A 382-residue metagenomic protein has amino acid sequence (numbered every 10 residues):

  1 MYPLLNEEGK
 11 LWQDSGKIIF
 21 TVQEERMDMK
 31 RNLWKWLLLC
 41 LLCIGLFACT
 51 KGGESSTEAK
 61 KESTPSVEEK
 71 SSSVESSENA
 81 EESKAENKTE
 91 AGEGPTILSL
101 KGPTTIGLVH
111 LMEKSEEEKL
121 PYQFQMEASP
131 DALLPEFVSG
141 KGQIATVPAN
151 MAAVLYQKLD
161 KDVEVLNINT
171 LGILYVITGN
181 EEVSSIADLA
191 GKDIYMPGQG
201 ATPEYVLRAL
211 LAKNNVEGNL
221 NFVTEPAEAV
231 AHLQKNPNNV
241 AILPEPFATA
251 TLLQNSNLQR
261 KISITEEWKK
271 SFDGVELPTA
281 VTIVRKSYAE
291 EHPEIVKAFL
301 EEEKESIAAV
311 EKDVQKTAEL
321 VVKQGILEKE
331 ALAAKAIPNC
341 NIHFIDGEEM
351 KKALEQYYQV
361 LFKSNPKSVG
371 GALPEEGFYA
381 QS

Functional and structural regions predicted by a protein language model:
Y2-D28: Short, Lys/Arg-enriched N-terminal segments with co-localized hydrophobic residues within the first ~10-30 amino acids
M29-G53: Sec-dependent N-terminal signal peptides of Gram-positive bacterial secreted proteins and lipoproteins
A48-K60, P65: Bacterial lipoprotein signal-peptidase II cleavage site
K84-V216, N221-V223, N239, E245 (+1 more regions): Short, glycine-/small- and polar/acidic-enriched structural segments that line small-molecule recognition paths
H110-L111, L174-S185, E276-I295, D346: A bilobed periplasmic-binding-protein/Venus flytrap-type ligand-binding module shared by bacterial periplasmic
N150-M151, E225-L320: Pocket-lining segment of extracytoplasmic ligand-binding domains
A289-S364: Secondary-structure end/capping motifs
E355, Q359-S382: Conserved C-terminal helix/tail region of periplasmic/extracytoplasmic solute-binding proteins
